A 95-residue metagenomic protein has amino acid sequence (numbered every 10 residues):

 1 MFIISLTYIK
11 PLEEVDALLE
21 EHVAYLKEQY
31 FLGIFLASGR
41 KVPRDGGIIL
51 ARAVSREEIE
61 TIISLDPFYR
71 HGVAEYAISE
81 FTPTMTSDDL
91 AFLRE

Functional and structural regions predicted by a protein language model:
M1-E95: Conserved, structured core segments of small domains
